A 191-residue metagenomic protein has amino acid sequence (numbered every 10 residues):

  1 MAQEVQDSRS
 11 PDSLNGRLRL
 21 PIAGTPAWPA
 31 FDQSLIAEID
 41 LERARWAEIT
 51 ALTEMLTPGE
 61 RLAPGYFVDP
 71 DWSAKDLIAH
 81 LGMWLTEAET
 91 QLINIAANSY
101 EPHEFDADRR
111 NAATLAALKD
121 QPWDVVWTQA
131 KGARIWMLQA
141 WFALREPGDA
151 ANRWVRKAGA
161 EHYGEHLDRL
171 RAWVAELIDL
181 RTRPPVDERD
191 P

Functional and structural regions predicted by a protein language model:
A2-T25, L62-R109, F142-P191: Short, contiguous alpha-helical
G24-L41, L115-K119: Short, charged, low-complexity loops and linkers
L35, I39-E42, A74, W123-A130 (+2 more regions): Hydrophobic packing residues in well-ordered alpha-helices of helical domains and bundles
D40-G65: An N-terminal domain-cap segment
L41-R45, R109-A150: Acidic/histidine-rich alpha-helical segments that form the ligand environment of transition-metal centers
R45-L52, W84, A133-W136, A140 (+2 more regions): Amphipathic, well-ordered alpha-helical segments in soluble domains
